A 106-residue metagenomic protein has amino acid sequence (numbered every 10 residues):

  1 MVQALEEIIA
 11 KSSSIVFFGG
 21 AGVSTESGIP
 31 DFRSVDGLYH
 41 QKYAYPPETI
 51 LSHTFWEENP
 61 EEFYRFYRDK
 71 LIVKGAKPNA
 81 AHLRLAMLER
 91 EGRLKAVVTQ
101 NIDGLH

Functional and structural regions predicted by a protein language model:
M1-H106: Conserved catalytic core of sirtuin-type NAD+-dependent deacylases
